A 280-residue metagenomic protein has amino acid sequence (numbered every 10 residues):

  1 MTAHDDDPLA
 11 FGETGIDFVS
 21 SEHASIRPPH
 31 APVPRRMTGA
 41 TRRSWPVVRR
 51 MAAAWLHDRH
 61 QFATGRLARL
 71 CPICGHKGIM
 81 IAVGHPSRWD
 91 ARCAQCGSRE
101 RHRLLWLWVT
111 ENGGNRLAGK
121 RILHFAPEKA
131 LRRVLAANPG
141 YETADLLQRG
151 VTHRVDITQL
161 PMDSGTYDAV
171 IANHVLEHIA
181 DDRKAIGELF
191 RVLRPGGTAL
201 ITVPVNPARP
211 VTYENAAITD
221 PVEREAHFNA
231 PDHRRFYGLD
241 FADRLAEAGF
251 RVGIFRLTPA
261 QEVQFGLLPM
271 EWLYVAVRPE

Functional and structural regions predicted by a protein language model:
D5-D6: Alpha-helix boundary/capping motif
G12-D163, R256-E280: Conserved N-terminal segment of class I S-adenosyl-L-methionine
H57-G65, A180-R194, T198-E280: S-adenosyl-L-methionine-dependent methyltransferase catalytic module, highlighting the catalytic core
V170-I171: Hydrophobic beta-strand segment of the Class I
H174-H178: Short catalytic micro-motifs in class I SAM-dependent methyltransferases
